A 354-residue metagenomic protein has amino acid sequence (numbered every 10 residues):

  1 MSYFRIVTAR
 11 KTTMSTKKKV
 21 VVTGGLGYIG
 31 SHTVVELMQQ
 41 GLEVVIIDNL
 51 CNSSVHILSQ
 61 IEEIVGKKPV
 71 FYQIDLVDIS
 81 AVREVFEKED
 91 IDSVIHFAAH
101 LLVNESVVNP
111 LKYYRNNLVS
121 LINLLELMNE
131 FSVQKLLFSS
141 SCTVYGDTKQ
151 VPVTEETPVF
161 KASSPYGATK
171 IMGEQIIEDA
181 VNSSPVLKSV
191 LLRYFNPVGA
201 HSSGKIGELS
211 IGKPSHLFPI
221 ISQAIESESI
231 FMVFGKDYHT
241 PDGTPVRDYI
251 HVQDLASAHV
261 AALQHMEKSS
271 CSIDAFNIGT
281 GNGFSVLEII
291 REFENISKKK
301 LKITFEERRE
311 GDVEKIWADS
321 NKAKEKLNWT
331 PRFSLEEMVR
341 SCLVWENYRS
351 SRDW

Functional and structural regions predicted by a protein language model:
F4-A200: N-terminal Rossmann-like NAD(P)+-binding domain of SDR-like oxidoreductases, especially those catalyzing
T23, R115-L118, I211-S215, Y249-V252 (+2 more regions): Short, solvent-exposed loop/helix junctions and linker helices that flank or host conserved functional motifs
V55, F195-L217, S227-R247: Short, flexible, glycine-rich and Lys/Arg-enriched loop motifs at helix boundaries that contact anionic partners
I74, Y113, K161, L209 (+5 more regions): Pocket-edge positions in alpha/beta enzyme catalytic cores
Y114, S163-I171, G207, I211-S215 (+2 more regions): Short-chain dehydrogenase/reductase
Q223-W354: C-terminal substrate-binding subdomain of Rossmann-fold SDR/epimerase-dehydratase oxidoreductases
